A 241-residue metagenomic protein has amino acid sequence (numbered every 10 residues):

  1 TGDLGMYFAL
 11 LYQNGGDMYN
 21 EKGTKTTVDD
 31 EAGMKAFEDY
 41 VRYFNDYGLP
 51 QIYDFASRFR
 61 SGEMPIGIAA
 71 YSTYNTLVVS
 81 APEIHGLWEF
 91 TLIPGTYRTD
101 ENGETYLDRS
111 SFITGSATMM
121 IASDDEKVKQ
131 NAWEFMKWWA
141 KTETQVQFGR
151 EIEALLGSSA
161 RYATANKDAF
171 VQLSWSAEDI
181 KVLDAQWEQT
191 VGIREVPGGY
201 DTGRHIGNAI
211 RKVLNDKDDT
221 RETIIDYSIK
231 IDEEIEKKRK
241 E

Functional and structural regions predicted by a protein language model:
T1-T26, A32-G33, M64-I66: Extracytoplasmic/periplasmic solute-binding protein
L10, L77-L107, L173-W175: Ligand-binding "clamshell"
K22-I52, T96: Glycine-centered hinge/linker elements that transmit conformational signals in sensory and ligand-binding systems
Y53-G67, N208, K212-D216: Short helices/loops that flank or line small-molecule/ion binding pockets
P65-A70, E89-T91: Paired acidic/hydrophobic, glycine-rich loop segments that form the ligand-binding mouth/hinge of periplasmic-binding
F112, W175-K230: C-terminal capping/gating helix-and-loop segments adjacent to ligand/active sites or protein-protein/ligand interfaces
I113-K127, Q147: A bilobed periplasmic-binding-protein/Venus flytrap-type ligand-binding module shared by bacterial periplasmic
M136-R161: Periplasmic-binding protein-like
